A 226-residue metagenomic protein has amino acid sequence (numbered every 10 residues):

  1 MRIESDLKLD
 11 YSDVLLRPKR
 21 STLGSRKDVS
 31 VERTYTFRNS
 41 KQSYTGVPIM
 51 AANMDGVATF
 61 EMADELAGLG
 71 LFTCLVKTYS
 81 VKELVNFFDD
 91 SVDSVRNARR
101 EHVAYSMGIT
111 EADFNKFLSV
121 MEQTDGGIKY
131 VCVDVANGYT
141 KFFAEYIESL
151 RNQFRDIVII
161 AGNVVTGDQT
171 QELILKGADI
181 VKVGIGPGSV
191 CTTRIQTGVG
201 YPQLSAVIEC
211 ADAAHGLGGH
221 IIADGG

Functional and structural regions predicted by a protein language model:
M1-H220: Active-site entrance/lid segments in N-terminal catalytic domains of soluble metabolic enzymes
A223-G226: Glycine-rich anion/phosphate-binding loop at the beta-strand->alpha-helix junction
